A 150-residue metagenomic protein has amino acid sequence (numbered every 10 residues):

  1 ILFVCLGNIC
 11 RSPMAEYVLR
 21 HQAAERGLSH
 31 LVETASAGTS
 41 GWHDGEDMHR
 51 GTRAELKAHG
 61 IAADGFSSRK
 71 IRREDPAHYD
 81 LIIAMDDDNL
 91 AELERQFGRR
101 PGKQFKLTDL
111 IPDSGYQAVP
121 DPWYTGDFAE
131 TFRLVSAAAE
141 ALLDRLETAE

Functional and structural regions predicted by a protein language model:
I1-H78, D144-E150: Conserved active-site segments centered on acidic
F3, A84-M85: Short beta-strand scaffold positions
S12, D86-D87: Helix N-cap/beta->alpha junction signal
L81, D87-E150: Phosphate-binding/catalytic loops
